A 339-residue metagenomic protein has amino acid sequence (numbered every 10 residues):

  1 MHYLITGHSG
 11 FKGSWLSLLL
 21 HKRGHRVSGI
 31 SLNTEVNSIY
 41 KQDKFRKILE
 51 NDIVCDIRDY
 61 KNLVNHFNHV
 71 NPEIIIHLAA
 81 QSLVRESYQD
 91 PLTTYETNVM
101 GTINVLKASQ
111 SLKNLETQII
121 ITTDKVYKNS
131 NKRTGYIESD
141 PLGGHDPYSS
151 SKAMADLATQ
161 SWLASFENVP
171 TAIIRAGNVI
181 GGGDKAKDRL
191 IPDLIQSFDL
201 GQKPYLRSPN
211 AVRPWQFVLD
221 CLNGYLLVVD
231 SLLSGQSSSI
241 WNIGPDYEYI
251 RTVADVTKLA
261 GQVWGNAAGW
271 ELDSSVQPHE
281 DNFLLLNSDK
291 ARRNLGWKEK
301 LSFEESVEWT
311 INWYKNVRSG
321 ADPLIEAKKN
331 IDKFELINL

Functional and structural regions predicted by a protein language model:
M1-A176, F334: N-terminal Rossmann-like NAD(P)+-binding domain of SDR-like oxidoreductases, especially those catalyzing
T6, I57, E96-V99, Y148 (+6 more regions): Short, solvent-exposed loop/helix junctions and linker helices that flank or host conserved functional motifs
G7, S31-L32, D56, A80 (+4 more regions): Conserved donor-binding loops in enzymes that form glycosidic bonds
K22, F198-L339: C-terminal substrate-binding subdomain of Rossmann-fold SDR/epimerase-dehydratase oxidoreductases
S31, D56-D59, D124, D156 (+6 more regions): Acidic side chains
T34-E35, V70, Q110-T117, E167 (+5 more regions): Short, charged helix-to-loop "capping" segments that act as catalytic/coupling loops
Y60-K61, E73, R85, L92 (+8 more regions): Residues in well-ordered alpha-helical elements
S130-G135, S139, H145-Y148, A153-L233 (+2 more regions): NAD(P)-dependent short-chain dehydrogenase/reductase
